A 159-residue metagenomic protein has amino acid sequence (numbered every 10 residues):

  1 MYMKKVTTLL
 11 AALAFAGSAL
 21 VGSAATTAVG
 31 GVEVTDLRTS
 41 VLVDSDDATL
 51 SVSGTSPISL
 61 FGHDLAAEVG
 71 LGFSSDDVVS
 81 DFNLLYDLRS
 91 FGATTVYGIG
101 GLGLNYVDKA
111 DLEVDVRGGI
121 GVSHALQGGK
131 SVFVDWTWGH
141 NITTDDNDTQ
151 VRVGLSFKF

Functional and structural regions predicted by a protein language model:
M1-E33: Cleavable N-terminal export/targeting peptides
V21-S74, K158: Short glycine/proline- and aromatic-enriched beta-strand/turn motifs that initiate or cap beta-hairpins
T27-A28, I58-A67, F91-V96, H124-V134: Repeated loop/turn-to-beta-strand initiation elements of outer-membrane beta-barrel proteins
R38, S51-S53, D81-N83, R117-G119 (+1 more regions): Membrane-embedded beta-strand positions in outer-membrane beta-barrel channels/transporters
T39-V43, A67-F73, F82, G98-L104 (+2 more regions): Transmembrane beta-barrel strands of outer-membrane/channel proteins
D44-D46, F73-V78, D108-V114, T143-D148: Replace "Gram-negative outer membrane beta-barrel proteins" with "bacterial and organellar outer membrane beta-barrel
V52, N147-F159: Outer-membrane beta-barrel "beta-signal"
S56-I58, Y86-L88, L104, V122-H124 (+2 more regions): Residue-level signature of outer-membrane beta-barrel architecture
